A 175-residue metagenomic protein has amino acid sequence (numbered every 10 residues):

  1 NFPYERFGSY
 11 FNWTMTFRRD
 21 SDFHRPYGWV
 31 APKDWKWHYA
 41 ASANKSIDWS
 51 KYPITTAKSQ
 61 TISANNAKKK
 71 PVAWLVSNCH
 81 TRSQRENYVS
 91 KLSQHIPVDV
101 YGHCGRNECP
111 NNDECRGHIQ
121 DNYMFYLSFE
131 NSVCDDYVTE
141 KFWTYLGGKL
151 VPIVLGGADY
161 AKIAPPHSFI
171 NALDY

Functional and structural regions predicted by a protein language model:
N1, I54, K58, T81 (+5 more regions): Domain-wide signal for the mature, well-folded portions of proteins, strongly enriched in nucleus-encoded organellar
N1-K70, W74-S83: Catalytic core of nucleotide-activated saccharide and alditol-phosphate transferases
F2-G8, N111-N122, E140: Short helices/loops that flank or line small-molecule/ion binding pockets
S9-Y10, Q94, G148, P165: Short, structured coil segments at secondary-structure junctions
M15, A73, E86-S93, M124 (+2 more regions): Non-transmembrane alpha-helical segments in soluble domains of secreted/periplasmic/extracellular proteins
D20-D22, N78-T81, G105-R106, S132-C134 (+1 more regions): Solvent-exposed loop/turn segments at secondary-structure junctions within structured extracellular/periplasmic domains
S77, R82-R116: Catalytic donor nucleotide-activated moiety binding site of glycosyltransferases and closely related
H118-Y175: Catalytic binding pocket for nucleotide-activated donors in carbohydrate/polymer assembly enzymes
